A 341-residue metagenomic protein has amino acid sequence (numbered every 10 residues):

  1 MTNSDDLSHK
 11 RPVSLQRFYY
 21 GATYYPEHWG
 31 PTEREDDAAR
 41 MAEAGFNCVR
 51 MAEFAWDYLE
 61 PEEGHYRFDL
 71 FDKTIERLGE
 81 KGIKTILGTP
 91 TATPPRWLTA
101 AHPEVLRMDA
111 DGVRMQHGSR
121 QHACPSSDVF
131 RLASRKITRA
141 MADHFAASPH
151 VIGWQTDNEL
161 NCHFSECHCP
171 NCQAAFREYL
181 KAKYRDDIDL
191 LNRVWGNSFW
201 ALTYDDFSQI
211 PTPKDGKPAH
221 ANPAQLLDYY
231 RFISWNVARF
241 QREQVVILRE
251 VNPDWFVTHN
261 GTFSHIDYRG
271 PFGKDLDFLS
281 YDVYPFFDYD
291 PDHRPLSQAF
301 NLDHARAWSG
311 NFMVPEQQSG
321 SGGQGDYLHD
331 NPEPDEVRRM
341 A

Functional and structural regions predicted by a protein language model:
S4-S8, T32-A39, K73, M141 (+3 more regions): Alpha-helical scaffolding within the catalytic cores of extracellular/periplasmic polymer-degrading hydrolases
D6-C48: An acidic-aromatic substrate-binding cleft motif
Q16-Y20, G45-N47, G79-T85, A147-I152 (+3 more regions): Short, well-ordered coil/turn segments that N-cap beta-strands
A22, M41, V49, L78 (+7 more regions): Conserved, mostly hydrophobic/aromatic
Y25-E27, A52-A55, G88-W97, I152-N161 (+2 more regions): Short, solvent-exposed turn/loop segments enriched in Gly/Ser/Thr/Pro and often Arg
E35-M115, T138-A142, E243-V251: Aromatic-lined substrate-binding rim segments of carbohydrate-active enzymes
M115-F278, P285, Y289-N301: Polysaccharide-binding and catalytic clefts of secreted carbohydrate-active enzymes
T212-D228, V283-Y284, N301-D335: Active-site clefts of carbohydrate-active enzymes
